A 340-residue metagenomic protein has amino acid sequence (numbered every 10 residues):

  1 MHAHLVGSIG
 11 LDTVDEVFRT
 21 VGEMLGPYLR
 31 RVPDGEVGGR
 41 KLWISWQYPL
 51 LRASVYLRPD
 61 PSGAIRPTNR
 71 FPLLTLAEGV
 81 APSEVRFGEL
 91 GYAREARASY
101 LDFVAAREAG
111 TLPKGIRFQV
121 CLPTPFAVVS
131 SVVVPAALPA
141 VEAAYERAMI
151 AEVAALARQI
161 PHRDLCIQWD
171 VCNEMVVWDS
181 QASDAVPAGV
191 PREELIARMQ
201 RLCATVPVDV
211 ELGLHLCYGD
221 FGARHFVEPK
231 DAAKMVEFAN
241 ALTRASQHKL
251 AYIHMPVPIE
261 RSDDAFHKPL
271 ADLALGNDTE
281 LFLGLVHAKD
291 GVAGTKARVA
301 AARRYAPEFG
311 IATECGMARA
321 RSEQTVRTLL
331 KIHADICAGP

Functional and structural regions predicted by a protein language model:
M1-P67, A338: N-terminal basic, low-complexity leaders that serve as flexible interaction/assembly modules and, when applicable, as
M1-V6, Y28-V32, G115-C121, D164-Q168 (+4 more regions): Structural preference for beta-strand elements that scaffold enzyme active sites
G22, F103-R117, A157-H162, Q200-D209 (+3 more regions): Acidic (Asp/Glu)-rich catalytic clusters
V55-L57, P139-I150, D184-V206, A232-T243: Acidic, His- and aromatic-enriched active-site or binding-groove loops in soluble protein domains that engage sugars
P67-P161, Q168-E194: Active-site-proximal, glycine-rich beta->alpha crossover segments in alpha/beta enzymes that shape flexible
T124-V128, V171-M175, Y218-G222, V257-R261 (+2 more regions): Active-site-proximal loop/turn and secondary-structure-junction residues that shape catalytic pockets, frequently
A144, V190-P191, C203, H215 (+5 more regions): Catalytic beta/alpha-barrel core
R244-P340: Catalytic-face loop-and-helix region of soluble metabolic enzyme cores
